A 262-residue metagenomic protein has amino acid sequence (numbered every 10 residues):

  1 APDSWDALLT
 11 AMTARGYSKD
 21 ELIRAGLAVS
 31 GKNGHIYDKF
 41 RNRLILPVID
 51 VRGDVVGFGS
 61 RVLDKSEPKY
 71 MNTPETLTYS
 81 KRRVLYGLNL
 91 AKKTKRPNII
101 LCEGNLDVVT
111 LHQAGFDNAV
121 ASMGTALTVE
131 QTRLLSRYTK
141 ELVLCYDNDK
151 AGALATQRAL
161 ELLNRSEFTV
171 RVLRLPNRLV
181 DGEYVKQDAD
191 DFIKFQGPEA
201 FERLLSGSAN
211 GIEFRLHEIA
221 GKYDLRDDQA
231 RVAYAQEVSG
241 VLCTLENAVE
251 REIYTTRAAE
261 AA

Functional and structural regions predicted by a protein language model:
D3, A7, R43, R158 (+3 more regions): Amphipathic alpha-helical interaction segments
W5-L142, L154-T156: Phosphate-handling DNA/RNA-contact segment within nucleic-acid enzymes
L106, L127, Y146-T156, R174-K186: Acidic, metal-coordinating catalytic cores used for nucleic-acid/nucleotide bond scission and strand-transfer chemistry
G115-A119, A159-L162, I193-Q196: Short secondary-structure boundary/capping segments
F116, K140, E167-F168, G182: Short phosphate-binding/catalytic loops that engage adenosine nucleotides
T128, V143, A155-R171: Conserved acidic, small-residue-rich alpha-beta core segments centered on
L134-R137, R158-E161, R165, D191: Alpha-helical scaffolding segments of alpha/beta enzyme cores, especially the outer helices of TIM-barrel or partial
F168-A262: C-terminal or mid-to-C-terminal helical accessory/interaction module adjacent to the motor/catalytic core
